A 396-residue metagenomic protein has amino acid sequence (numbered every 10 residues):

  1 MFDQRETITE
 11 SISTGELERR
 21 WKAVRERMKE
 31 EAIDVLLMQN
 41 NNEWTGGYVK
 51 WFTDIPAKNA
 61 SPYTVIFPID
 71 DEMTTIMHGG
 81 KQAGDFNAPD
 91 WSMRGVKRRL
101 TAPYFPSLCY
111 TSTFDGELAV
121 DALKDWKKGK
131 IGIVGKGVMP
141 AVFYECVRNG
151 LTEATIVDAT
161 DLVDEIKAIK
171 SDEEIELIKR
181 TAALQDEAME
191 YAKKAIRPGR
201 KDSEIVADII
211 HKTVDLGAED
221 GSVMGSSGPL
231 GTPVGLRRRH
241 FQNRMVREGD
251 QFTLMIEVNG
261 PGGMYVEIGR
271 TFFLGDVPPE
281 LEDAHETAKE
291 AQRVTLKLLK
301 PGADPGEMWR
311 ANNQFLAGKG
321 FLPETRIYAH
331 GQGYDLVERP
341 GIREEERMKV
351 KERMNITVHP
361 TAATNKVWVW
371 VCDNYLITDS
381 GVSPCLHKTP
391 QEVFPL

Functional and structural regions predicted by a protein language model:
M1-L396: Active-site neighborhoods and metal-handling regions in enzymes and metal-associated proteins
